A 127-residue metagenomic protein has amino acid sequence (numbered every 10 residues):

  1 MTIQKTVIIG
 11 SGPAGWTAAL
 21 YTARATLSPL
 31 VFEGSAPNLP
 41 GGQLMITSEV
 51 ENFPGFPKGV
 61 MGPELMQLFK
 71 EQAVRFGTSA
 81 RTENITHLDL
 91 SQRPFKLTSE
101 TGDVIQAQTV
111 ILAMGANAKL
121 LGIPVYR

Functional and structural regions predicted by a protein language model:
M1-I9, A25, L30-V31, P37 (+1 more regions): FAD-binding core/adjacent interface of flavoenzyme oxidoreductases
G10-A14: Glycine-rich Rossmann-fold phosphate-binding loop(s) that bind the pyrophosphate of adenine dinucleotide cofactors
G15, N38, G59, L120: Flexible, glycine-rich phosphate/dinucleotide-binding loops and adjacent beta-alpha linkers at cofactor/substrate
T22: Aromatic pocket-lining residues of Rossmann-like dinucleotide-binding sites
F32-I46: N-terminal glycine-rich anion-binding loops that anchor highly charged ligand groups
Q43, F56, P124-Y126: Residue-level signal for well-ordered alpha-helical positions
M45-V104: N-terminal Rossmann-like dinucleotide/flavin-binding domain of flavoprotein oxidoreductases that bind FAD/FMN
